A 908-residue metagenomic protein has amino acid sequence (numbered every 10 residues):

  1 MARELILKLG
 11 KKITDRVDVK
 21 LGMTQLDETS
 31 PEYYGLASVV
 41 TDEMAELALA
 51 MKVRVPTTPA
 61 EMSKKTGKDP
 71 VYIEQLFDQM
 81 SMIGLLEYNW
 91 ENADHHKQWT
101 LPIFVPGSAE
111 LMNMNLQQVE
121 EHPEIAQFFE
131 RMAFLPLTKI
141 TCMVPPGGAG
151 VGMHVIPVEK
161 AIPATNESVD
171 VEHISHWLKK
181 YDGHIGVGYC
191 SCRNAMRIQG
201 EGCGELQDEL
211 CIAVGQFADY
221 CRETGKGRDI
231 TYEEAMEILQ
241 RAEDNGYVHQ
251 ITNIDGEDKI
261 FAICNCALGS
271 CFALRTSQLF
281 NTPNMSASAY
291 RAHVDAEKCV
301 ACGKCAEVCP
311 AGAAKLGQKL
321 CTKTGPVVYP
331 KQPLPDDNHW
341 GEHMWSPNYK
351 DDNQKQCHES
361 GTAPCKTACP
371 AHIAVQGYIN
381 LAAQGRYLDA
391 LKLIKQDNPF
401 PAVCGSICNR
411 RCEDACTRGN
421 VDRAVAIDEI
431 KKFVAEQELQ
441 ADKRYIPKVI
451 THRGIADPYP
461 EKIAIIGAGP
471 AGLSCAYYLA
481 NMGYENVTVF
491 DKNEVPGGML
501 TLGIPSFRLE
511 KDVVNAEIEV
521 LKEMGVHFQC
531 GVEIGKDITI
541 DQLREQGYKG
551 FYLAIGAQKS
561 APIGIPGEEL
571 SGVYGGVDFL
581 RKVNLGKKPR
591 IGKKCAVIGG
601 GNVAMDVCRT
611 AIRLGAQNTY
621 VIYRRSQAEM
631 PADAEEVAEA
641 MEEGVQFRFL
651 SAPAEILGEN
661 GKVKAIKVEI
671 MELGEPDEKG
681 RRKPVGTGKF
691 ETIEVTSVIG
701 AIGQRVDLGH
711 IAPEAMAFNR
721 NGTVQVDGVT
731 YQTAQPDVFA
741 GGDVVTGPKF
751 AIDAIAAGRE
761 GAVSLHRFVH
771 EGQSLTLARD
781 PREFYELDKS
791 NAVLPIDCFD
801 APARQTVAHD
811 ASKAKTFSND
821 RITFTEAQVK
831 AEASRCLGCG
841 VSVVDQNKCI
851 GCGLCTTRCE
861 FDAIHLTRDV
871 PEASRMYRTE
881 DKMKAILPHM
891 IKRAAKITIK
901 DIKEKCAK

Functional and structural regions predicted by a protein language model:
K68, W99, Q250-I263, L279-V308 (+13 more regions): Ferredoxin-like iron-sulfur electron-transfer modules
S81-N92, A314-K315, I864: A short, conserved structural fragment
H95-L135, I886: Short, amphipathic alpha-helical interaction segments positioned at domain boundaries
A311-P364, I379, V425-I427, K431-I463 (+10 more regions): Flanking helices and flexible, charged tails adjoining ferredoxin-like Fe-S electron-transfer domains in multi-subunit
I373-A383, A424-D428, E461, I465-I534 (+4 more regions): Beta1-alpha1 glycine-rich phosphate/pyrophosphate-binding loop at the start of Rossmann-like nucleotide-binding domains
V434-D457, A516-K536, S560-L614, N719-V729 (+1 more regions): Glycine-rich dinucleotide-binding loop and its adjacent helix/turn
E569-K593, P676-P748: FAD-site-proximal beta/loop scaffold in flavoenzymes
V607, V744-G772: A conserved FAD-binding loop/helix module that cradles the flavin
